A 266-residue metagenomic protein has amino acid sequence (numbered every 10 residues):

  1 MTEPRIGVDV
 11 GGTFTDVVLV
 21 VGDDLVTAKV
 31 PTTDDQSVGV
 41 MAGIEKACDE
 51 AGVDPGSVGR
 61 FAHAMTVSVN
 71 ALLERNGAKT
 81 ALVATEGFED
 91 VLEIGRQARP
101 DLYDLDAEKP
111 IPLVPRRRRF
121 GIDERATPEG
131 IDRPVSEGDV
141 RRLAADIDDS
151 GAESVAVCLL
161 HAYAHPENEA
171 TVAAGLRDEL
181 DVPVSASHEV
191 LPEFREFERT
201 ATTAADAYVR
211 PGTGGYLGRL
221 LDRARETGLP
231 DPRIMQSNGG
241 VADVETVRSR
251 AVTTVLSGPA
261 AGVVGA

Functional and structural regions predicted by a protein language model:
M1-A266: N-terminally biased helix-coil "hinge/interface" segments that flank
